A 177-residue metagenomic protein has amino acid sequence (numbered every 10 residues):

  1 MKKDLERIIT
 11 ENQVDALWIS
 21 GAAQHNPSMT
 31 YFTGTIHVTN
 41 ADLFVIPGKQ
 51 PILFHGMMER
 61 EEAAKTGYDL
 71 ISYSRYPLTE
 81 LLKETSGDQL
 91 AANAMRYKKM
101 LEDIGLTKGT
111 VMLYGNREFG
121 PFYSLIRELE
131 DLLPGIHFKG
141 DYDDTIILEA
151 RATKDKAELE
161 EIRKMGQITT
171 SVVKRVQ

Functional and structural regions predicted by a protein language model:
M1-K99, Q167: N-terminal accessory/capping or targeting/presequence segment of soluble
A91-Q177: Flexible, acidic/His-enriched mid-domain "rim/lid" segments that flank
